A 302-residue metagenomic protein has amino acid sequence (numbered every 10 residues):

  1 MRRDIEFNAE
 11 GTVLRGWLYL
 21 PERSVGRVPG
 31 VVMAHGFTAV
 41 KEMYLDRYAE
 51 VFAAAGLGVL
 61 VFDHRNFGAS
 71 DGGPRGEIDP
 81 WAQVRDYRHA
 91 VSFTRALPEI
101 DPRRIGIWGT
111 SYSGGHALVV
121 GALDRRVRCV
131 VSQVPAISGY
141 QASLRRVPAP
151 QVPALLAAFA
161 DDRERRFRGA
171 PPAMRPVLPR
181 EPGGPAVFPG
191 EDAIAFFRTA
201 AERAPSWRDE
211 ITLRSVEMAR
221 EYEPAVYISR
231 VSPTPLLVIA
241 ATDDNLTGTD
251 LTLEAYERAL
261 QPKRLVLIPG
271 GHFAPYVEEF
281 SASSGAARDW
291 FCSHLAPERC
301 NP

Functional and structural regions predicted by a protein language model:
M1-G26: N-terminal cap/lid segment of alpha/beta-hydrolase-fold proteins
G26-G36: Short beta-strand element of the alpha/beta-hydrolase
F37-E50, H64, D250: The serine-hydrolase catalytic nucleophile loop
V40-K41, F67-G106, Y276-V277, S283: Catalytic nucleophile-loop/oxyanion-hole region of alpha/beta-hydrolase and closely related hydrolase-like folds
V51-D71: Conserved alpha/beta-hydrolase
L118-T199: Alpha/beta-hydrolase-fold enzymes
V231-S232, V238-A240: Short beta-strand/loop motif that positions the catalytic acidic residue of the alpha/beta-hydrolase fold
N245-L251: Conserved alpha/beta-hydrolase "acid-adjacent" motif
